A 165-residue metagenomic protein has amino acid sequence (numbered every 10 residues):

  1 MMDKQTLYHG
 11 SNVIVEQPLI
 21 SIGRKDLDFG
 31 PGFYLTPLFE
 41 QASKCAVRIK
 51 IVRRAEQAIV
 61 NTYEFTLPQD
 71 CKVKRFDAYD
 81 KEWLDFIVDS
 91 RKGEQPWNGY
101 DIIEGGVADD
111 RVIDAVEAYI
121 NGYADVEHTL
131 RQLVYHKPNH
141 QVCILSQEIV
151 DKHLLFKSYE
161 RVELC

Functional and structural regions predicted by a protein language model:
M1-D3, V15, L27-D28, K44 (+1 more regions): Conserved NAD+-utilizing ADP-ribose enzyme module
M2-T36: Short N-terminal edge-element motif at the start of the domain
